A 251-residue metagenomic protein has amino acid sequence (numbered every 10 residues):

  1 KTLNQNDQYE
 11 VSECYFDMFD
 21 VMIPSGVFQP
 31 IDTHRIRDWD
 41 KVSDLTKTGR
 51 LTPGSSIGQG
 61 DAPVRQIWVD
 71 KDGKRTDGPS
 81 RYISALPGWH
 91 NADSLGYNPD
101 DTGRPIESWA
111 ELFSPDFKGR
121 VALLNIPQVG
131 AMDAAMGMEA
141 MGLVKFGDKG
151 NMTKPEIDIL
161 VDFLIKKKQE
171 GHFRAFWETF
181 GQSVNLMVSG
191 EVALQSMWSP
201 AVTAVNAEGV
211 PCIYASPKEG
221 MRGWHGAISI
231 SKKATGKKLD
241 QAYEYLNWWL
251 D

Functional and structural regions predicted by a protein language model:
T2-L3, M22, L186-G190, I230: Hydrophobic residues within well-ordered alpha-helices
Q8-C14, F176, A193-W198, I213-Y214: Paired acidic/hydrophobic, glycine-rich loop segments that form the ligand-binding mouth/hinge of periplasmic-binding
E10, D20, D93, G119 (+3 more regions): Residue-level detector of short, conserved catalytic/binding motifs and their immediate flanks
E13, F19, I23-Q182: Extracytoplasmic ligand-binding site segments that recognize negatively charged/polar headgroups
D20, A110, D162, N185 (+3 more regions): Solvent-exposed, polar/charged alpha-helical surfaces in well-ordered, non-transmembrane soluble domains, broadly
K168, E178-V205: Oxyanion-binding "anion nests"
M197, A201, N206-D251: Extracytoplasmic/periplasmic substrate-recognition and gating elements
